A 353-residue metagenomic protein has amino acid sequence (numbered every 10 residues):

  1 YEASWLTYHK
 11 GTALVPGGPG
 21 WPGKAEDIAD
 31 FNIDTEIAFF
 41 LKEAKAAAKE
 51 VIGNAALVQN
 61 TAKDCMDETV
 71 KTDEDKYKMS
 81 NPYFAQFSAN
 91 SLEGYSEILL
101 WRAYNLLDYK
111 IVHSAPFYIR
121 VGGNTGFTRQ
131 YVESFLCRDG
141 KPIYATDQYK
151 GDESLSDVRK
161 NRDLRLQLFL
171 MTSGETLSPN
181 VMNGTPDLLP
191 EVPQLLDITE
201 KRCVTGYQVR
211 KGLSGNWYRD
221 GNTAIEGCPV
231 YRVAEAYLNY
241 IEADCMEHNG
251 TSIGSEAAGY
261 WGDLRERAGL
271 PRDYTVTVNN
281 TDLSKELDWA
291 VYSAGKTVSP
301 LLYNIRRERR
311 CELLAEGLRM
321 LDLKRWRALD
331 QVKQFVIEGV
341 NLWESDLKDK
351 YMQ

Functional and structural regions predicted by a protein language model:
Y1-H113, A145-Q353: Acidic/polar-rich alpha-helix caps and helix-coil junctions
A115-K150, S154-N161: Segments forming glycine/polar-rich beta-alpha architectures that bind adenosine-containing cofactors
